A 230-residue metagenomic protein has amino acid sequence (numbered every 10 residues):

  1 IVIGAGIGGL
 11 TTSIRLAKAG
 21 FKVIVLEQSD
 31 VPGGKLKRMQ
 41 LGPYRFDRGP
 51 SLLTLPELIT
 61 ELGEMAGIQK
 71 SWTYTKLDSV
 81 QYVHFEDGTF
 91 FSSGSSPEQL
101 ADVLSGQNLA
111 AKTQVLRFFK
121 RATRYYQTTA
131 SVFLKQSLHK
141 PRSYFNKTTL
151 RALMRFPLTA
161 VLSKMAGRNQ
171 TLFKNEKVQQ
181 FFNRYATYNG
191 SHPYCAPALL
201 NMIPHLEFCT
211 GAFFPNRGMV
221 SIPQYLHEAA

Functional and structural regions predicted by a protein language model:
I1-T128: N-terminal glycine-rich phosphate/pyrophosphate-binding loop and immediately adjacent elements
A5, T11, Q99, R117 (+3 more regions): Generic recognition of stable, solvent-exposed alpha-helical segments in well-folded globular domains
L26-S29, P197-N201: Active-site-adjacent bridging/hinge elements
D47, Y194, F213-R217: Alpha-helix capping and helix-loop boundary segments enriched in small/acidic/polar residues
T60, G167, Q224: Active-site phosphate/pyrophosphate- and oxyanion-stabilizing loops and adjacent acidic/basic residues in soluble
E86-A196: Rossmann-like flavin
M202-A230: Helical element adjacent to the flavin cofactor pocket in flavoenzyme catalytic cores
